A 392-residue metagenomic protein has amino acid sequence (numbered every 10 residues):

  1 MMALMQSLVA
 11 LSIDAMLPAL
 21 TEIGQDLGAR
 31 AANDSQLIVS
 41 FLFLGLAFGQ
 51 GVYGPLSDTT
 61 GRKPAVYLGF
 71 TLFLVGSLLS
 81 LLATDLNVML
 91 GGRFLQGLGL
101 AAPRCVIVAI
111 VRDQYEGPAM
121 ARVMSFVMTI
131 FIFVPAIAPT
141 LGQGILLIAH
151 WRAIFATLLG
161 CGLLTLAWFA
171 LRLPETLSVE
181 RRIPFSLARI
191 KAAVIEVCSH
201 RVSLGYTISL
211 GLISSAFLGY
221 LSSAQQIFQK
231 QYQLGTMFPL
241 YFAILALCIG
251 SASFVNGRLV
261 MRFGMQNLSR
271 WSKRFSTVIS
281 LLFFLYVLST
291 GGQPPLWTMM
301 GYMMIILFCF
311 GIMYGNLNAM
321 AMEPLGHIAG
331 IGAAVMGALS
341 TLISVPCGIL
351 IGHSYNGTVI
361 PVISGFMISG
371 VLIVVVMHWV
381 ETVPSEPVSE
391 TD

Functional and structural regions predicted by a protein language model:
A19-F48: Extracellular/periplasmic helix-loop-helix junction of adjacent transmembrane segments in MFS-like secondary
A29, G61, L82-V88, G99 (+2 more regions): Helix-breaking motifs and short loop linkers at transmembrane-helix boundaries and internal kinks in secondary membrane
A47-N87: Conserved MFS/SLC helix-loop-helix module at the cytosolic interface between two early adjacent transmembrane helices
P64-L78, L159, L268-F283: Structural signature of the two symmetry-related core transmembrane helices
L72-L79, N87-L95, W297-M303: Paired small-residue
V88, G117-P118, R122-L171, L177: Helix-loop-helix hairpin linking two adjacent transmembrane segments in secondary transporters
G92-F133: Cytoplasmic helix-loop-helix junction between adjacent transmembrane helices in 12-TM secondary transporters
P174-Y206: Juxtamembrane intracellular "pre-TM" segments in multi-pass secondary transporters
